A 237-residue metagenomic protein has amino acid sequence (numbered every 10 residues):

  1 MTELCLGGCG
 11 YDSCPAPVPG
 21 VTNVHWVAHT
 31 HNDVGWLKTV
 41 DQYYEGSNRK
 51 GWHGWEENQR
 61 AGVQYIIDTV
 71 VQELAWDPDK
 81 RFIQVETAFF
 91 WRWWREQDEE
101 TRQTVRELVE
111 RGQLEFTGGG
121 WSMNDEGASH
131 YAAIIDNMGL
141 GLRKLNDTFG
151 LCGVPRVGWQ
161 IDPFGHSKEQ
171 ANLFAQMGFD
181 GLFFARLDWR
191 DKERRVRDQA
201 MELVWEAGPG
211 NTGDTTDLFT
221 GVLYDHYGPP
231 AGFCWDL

Functional and structural regions predicted by a protein language model:
M1-L237: Catalytic-domain carbohydrate-binding cleft regions of carbohydrate-active enzymes
